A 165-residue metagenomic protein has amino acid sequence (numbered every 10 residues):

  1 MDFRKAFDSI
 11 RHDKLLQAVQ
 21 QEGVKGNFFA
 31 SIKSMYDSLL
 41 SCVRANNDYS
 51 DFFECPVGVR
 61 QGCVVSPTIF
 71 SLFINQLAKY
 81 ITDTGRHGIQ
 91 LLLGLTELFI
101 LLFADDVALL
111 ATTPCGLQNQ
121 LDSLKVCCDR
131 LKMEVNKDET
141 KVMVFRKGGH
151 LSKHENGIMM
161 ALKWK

Functional and structural regions predicted by a protein language model:
M1-K165: Nucleotidyl polymerases of mobile genetic elements and RNA viruses
